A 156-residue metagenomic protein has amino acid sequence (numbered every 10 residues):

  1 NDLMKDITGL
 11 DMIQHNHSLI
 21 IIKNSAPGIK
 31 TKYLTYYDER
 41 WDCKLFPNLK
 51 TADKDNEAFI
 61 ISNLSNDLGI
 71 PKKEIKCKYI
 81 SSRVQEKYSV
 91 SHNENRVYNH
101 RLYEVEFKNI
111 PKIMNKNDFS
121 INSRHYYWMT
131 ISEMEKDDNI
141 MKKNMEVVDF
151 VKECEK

Functional and structural regions predicted by a protein language model:
N1-L19: Acidic, metal-coordinating catalytic segment for phosphate/diphosphate chemistry, firing primarily on the Nudix
M4-G9, N48-L49, S65, Q85-H92: Short secondary-structure capping micro-motifs at structural edges
T8, E39-A52, K112-K156: Nudix hydrolase/Nudix homology domain
H15, A26-K72: Conserved Nudix-box catalytic region and its N-terminal flanking loop in Nudix hydrolases and closely related
I21, L102-E106, W128-T130: Short, well-ordered beta-strand micro-motif
E57-I61, R96, N144: A structural signal for well-ordered alpha-helical scaffolds and beta->alpha junctions
P71-V84: A short coil-to-beta-strand element that immediately follows conserved catalytic motifs
R83-K116: Active-site-adjacent beta-strand/loop module that shapes the phosphate/pyrophosphate-binding cleft
